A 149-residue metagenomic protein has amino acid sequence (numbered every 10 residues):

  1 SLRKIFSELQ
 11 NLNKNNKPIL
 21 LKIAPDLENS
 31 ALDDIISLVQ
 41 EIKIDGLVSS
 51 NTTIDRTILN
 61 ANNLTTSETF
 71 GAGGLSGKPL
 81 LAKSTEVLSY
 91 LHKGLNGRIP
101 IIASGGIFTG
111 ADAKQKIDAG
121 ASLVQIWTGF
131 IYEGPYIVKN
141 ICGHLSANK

Functional and structural regions predicted by a protein language model:
S1-K43, R56-L59, L64-T69: Active-site entrance/lid segments in N-terminal catalytic domains of soluble metabolic enzymes
S1-L9, A31-I35, S84-V87, D112 (+2 more regions): A general structural detector for well-ordered alpha-helical segments in enzyme core domains, enriched
F6-K14, Q40, L88-N96, C142 (+1 more regions): Surface-exposed amphipathic alpha-helices with a cationic face
I19-I23, L47-S49, L91, P100-G105 (+1 more regions): Hydrophobic faces of well-ordered beta-strands that scaffold small-molecule active sites in alpha/beta enzyme cores
L27-E41, H92-G97, I107-V124: Catalytic cores of alpha/beta
L38-Q40, I44-G97, I137: Glycine/Thr-rich beta-alpha phosphate-binding loop at enzyme active sites
G46-R56, I107, A113-N140: Glycine-rich phosphate-binding active-site loops on the catalytic face of alpha/beta enzymes
